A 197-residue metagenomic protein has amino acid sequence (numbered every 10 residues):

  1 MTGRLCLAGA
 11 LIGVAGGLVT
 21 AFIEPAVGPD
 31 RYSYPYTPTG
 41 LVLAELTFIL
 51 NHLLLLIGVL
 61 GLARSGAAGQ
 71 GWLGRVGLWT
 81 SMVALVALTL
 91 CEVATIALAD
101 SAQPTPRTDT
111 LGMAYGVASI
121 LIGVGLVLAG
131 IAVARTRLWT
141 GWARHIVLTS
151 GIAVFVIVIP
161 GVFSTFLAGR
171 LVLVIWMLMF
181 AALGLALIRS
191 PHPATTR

Functional and structural regions predicted by a protein language model:
M1-R197: Hydrophobic, aromatic-enriched alpha-helical segments typical of multi-pass transmembrane helices
